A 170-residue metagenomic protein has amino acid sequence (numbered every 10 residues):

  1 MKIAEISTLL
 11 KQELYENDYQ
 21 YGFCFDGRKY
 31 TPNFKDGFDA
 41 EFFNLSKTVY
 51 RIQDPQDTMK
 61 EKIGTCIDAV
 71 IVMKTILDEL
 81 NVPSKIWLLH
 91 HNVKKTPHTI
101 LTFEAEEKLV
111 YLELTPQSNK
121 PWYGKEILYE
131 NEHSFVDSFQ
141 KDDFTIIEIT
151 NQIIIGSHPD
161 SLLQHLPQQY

Functional and structural regions predicted by a protein language model:
M1-E61, I154-I155, P159, Y170: Secondary-structure boundary elements
M1-K2, I6, E130-K141: Non-catalytic ligand/cofactor/substrate-binding and regulatory segments of enzyme domains
L10, Y50-Q53, Y123, Y129 (+2 more regions): Nucleic-acid endonuclease domains
G22-T31, K85, H90-N92, T96-P97 (+1 more regions): Contiguous, function-dense segments enriched for cysteine-driven chemistry and partner/ligand-binding capacity
G27-R28, D36, K47-T48, K95 (+5 more regions): Intrinsic-disorder/low-complexity loop/linker signature
G64: Winged helix-turn-helix DNA-binding recognition segment
D68-D137: Hydrophobic/aromatic-rich core segments of domains that either
V136-Y170: Low-complexity, Gly/Ser/Thr/Pro-rich intrinsically disordered linker/tail segments
